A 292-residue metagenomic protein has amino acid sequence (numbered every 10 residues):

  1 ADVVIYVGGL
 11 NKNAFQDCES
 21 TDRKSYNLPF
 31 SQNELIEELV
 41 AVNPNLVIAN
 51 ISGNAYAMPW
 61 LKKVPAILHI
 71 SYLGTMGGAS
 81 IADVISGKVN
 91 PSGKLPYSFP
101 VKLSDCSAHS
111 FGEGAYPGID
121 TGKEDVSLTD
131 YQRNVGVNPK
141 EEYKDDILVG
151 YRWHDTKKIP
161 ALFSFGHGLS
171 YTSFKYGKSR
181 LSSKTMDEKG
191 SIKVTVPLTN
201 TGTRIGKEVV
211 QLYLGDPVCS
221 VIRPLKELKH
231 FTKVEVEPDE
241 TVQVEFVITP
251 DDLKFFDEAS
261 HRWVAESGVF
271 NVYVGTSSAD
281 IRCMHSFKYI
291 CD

Functional and structural regions predicted by a protein language model:
A1-K62: Hydrophobic helix-and-loop "lid/oligomerization" segment in the mid-to-C-terminal part of catalytic domains
S20-F30, E34, H69-L73, K184-D187 (+2 more regions): Short, contiguous acidic/charged loop-to-helix segments that flank catalytic cores in large enzymes
Y26, F30-E38, A79, D83 (+3 more regions): Feature representing long, continuous alpha-helical segments
I51-K207, Y213, K233, E266-S267 (+3 more regions): Secreted, periplasmic, or luminal enzymes acting at the cell surface/secretory milieu
S191-K193, T241-E245, R282-M284: Intrinsic-disorder/low-complexity, polar/charged segments enriched in Ser/Thr/Lys/Arg/Asp/Glu/Gln
T203-S220, K226-L228: Short acidic, flexible loop segments centered on an aromatic residue
S220-E258: Intrinsically disordered, low-complexity Pro/Gly/Ser/Thr-rich segments with frequent PxxP/GP/PP motifs and embedded
V247-T276: Short, surface-exposed ligand- or partner-binding patches at beta-edge/loop junctions that are enriched in aromatics
